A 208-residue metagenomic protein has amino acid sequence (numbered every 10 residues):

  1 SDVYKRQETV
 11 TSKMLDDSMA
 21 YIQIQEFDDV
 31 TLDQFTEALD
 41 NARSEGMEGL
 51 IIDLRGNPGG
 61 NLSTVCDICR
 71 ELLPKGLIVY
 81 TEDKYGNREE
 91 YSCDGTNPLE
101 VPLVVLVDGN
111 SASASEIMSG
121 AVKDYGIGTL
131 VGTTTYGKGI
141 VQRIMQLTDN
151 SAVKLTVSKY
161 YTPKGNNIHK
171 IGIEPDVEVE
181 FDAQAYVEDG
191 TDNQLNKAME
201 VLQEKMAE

Functional and structural regions predicted by a protein language model:
S1-T148: Cleft-lining beta-strand/loop regions that shape enzyme active-site pockets
Q142, F181-V187: Short beta-alpha connecting loops at secondary-structure transitions that line or flank enzyme active sites
L147-D149, V153-S158: Short acidic, Pro/Gly- and aromatic-enriched capping/linker segments at domain boundaries
T162: Short, acidic, Ser/Thr-enriched surface-loop or helix-capping motifs
I168, E178, V187-D189, N193-E208: Conserved functional hotspot residues or short segments at active or partner-binding sites across diverse domains
I171, D176-A183: Low-complexity acidic/polar repeat-biased segments
